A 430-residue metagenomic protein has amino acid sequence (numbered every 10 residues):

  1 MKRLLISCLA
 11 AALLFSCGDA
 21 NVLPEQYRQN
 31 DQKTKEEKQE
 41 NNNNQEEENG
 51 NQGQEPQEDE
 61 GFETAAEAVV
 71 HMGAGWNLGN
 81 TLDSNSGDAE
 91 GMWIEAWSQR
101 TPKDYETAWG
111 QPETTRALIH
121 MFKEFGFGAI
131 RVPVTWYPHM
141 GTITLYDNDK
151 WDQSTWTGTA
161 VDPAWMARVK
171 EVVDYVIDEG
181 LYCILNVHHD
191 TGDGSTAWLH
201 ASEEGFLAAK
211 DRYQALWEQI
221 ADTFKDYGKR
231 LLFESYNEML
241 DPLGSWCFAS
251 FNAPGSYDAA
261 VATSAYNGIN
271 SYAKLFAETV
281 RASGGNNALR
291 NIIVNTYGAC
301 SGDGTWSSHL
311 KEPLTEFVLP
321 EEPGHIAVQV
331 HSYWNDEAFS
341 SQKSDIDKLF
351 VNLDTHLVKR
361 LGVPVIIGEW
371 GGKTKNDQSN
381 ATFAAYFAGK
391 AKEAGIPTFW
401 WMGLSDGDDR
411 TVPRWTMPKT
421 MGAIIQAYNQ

Functional and structural regions predicted by a protein language model:
M1-F15: Sec-dependent bacterial lipoprotein signal peptides
L13-E60: Bacterial Sec-dependent N-terminal signal peptides
P56-D59, G110-E113, T305-K311: Short gly/ser/thr-rich secondary-structure transition/capping motifs
G61-G302, I424: Active-site mouth of glycoside hydrolases
T101-K103, A215-L232, Y236-P397, R410-A427: Extracellular glycoside hydrolase catalytic/binding regions
M140-G141, D193-G194, E337-F339, D408-R410: A short acidic, helix-capping loop that chelates divalent metal ions and anchors anionic groups
W401-D406: Acidic carboxylate-rich catalytic motifs and surrounding loops in phosphoryl-/glycosyl-chemistry enzymes
